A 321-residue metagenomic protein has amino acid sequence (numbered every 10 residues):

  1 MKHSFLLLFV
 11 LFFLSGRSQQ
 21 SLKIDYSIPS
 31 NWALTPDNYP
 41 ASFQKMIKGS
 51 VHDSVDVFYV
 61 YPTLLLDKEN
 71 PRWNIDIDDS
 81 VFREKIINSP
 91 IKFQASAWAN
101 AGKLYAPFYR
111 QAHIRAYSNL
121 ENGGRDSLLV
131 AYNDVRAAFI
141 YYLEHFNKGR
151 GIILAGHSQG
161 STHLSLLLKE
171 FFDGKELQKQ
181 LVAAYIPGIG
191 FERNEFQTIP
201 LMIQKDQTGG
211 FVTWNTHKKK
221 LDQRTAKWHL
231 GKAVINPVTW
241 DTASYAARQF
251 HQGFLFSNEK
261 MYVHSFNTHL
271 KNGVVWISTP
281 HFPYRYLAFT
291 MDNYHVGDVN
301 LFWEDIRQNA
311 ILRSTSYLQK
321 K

Functional and structural regions predicted by a protein language model:
M1-Q20: Bacterial Sec-dependent N-terminal signal peptides
R17-I87, I91: Flexible, membrane-associating and regulatory peripheral segments of lipid-active enzymes
D53-V55, N100-L104, K148-G151, Q178-V182: Loop/turn elements at helix/coil->beta-strand transitions in domains of secreted/extracellular proteins
D56-V60, Y105-F108, I153-L154, A183-I186 (+1 more regions): Structural recognition of the beta-strand scaffold that forms the well-ordered cores of secreted hydrolase catalytic
Y61-G149, F282-N300, E304, I311-K321: Active-site catalytic motif of lipid deacylating hydrolases and related acyltransferases
A131-K148, E170-S316, K320-K321: Surface cap/lid and interfacial helix-loop subdomains adjacent to catalytic sites that gate substrate access
G156-G160, L164: Gly/Ala-rich beta-loop-alpha elbow adjacent to hydrolase catalytic centers
S165-K169: Short, hydrophobic alpha-helix immediately C-terminal to the catalytic nucleophile
